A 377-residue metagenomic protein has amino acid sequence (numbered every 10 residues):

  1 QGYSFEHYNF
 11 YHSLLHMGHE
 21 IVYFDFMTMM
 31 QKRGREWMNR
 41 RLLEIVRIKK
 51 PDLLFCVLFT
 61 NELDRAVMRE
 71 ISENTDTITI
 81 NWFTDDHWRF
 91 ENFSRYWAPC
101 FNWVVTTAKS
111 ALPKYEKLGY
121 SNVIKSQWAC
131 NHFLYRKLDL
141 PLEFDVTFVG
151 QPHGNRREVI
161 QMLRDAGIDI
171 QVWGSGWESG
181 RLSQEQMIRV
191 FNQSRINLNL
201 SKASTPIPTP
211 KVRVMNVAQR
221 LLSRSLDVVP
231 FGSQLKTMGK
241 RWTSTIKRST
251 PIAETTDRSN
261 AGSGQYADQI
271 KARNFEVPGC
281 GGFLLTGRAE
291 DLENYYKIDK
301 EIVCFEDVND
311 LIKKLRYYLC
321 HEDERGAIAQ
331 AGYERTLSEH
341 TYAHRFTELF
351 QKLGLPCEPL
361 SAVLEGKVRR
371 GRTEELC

Functional and structural regions predicted by a protein language model:
Q1-E44, I48-K49, C56-A66, P99-I298 (+2 more regions): Nucleotide-sugar donor-binding catalytic core of glycosyltransferases
V67-N74, Y96-W97: Catalytic-core regions built around general acid/base machinery
I71-D86: Active-site proximal beta-strand in glycosyltransferases
H87-N102: Membrane-proximal helix-turn-helix segments that form the acceptor-binding/catalytic region of lipid-linked
M238, W242-I246, K313-C377: C-terminal amphipathic helix plus adjacent low-complexity, charged tail appended to glycosyltransferase catalytic
I252, E301, K314-Y318: Small beta-barrel nucleic-acid-binding modules, principally OB-folds
I302-V308, Y318-E322: Conserved acidic donor-binding segment of nucleotide-sugar-dependent glycosyltransferases
